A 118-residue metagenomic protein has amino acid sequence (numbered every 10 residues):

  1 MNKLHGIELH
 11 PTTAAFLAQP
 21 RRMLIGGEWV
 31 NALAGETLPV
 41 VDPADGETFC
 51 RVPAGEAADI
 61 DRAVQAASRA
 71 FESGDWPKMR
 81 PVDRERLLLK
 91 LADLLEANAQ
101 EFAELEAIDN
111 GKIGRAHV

Functional and structural regions predicted by a protein language model:
M1-V52, R86-K90, V118: Terminal low-complexity tails and localization/encapsulation signals of metabolic enzymes
F49-H117: Glycine-rich loop-to-alpha-helix module at the N-terminal edge of alpha/beta enzyme cores
